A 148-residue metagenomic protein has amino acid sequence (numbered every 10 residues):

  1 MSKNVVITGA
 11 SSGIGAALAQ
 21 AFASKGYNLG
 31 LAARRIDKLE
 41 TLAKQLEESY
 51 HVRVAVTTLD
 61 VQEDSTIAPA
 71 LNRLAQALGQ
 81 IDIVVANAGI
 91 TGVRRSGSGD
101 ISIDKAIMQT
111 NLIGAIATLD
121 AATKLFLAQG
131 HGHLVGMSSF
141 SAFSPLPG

Functional and structural regions predicted by a protein language model:
S11-G13: Conserved glycine-rich cofactor-binding loop
K25-L42: Conserved glycine-rich Rossmann-like NAD(P)H-binding loop of the short-chain dehydrogenase/reductase
E48-S65: Rossmann-fold cofactor-recognition segment
N87-G92: Conserved NAD(P)H cofactor-binding loop of Rossmann-fold oxidoreductase domains
R95-M108: Substrate-binding pocket helix/loop in short-chain dehydrogenase/reductase
L119-D120: A short, exposed helix-loop element centered on a Lys and neighboring polar residues
S139: Residue(s) in the substrate-gating loop at a strand-loop-helix junction that position the organic substrate next
